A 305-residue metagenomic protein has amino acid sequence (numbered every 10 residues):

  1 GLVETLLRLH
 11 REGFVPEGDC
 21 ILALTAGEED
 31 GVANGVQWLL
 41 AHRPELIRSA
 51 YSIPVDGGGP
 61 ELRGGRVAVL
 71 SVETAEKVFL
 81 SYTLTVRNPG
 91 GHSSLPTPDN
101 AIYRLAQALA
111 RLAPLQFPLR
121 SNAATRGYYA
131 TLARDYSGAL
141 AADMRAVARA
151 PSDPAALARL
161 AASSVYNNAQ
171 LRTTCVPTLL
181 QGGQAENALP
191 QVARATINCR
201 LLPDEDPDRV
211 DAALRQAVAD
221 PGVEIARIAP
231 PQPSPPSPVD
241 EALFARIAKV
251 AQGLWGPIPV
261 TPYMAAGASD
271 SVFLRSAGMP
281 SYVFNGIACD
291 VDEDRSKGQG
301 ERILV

Functional and structural regions predicted by a protein language model:
G1-A33, Y82-V86, L95-Q116, I197: Alpha-helical metal-binding/catalytic segments enriched in His/Glu/Asp
G1-S71: Acidic/histidine-rich catalytic neighborhood of metal-dependent amide-processing enzymes
E17, I47-R48, V67, A75-S81 (+3 more regions): Short, solvent-exposed loop/turn segments at the edges of secondary structure
P60-L62, R120-Q184, Q191-V192, D208-A212 (+1 more regions): An extended, acidic, His-containing surface patch that forms the Zn2+-binding/catalytic region of metallohydrolases
Y82, P89-G91, L95-A148: Polar, glycine-rich mid-to-C-terminal structural blocks that act as macromolecule-binding/assembly scaffolds
D99, A108, V210-V218: Short amphipathic alpha-helices in soluble, non-transmembrane regions that often serve as interface/regulatory elements
Q107, A188-V210: C-terminal catalytic subdomain
L112-F117, R215-V223: A common structural junction motif
